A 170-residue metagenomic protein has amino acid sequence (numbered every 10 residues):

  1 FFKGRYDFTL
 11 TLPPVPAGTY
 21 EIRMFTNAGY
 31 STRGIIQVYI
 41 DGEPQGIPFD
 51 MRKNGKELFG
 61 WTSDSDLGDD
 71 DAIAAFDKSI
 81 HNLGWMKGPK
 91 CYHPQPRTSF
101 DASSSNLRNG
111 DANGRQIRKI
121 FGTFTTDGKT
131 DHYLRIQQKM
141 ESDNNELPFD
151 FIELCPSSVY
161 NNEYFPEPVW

Functional and structural regions predicted by a protein language model:
F1-W170: Extracytoplasmic
